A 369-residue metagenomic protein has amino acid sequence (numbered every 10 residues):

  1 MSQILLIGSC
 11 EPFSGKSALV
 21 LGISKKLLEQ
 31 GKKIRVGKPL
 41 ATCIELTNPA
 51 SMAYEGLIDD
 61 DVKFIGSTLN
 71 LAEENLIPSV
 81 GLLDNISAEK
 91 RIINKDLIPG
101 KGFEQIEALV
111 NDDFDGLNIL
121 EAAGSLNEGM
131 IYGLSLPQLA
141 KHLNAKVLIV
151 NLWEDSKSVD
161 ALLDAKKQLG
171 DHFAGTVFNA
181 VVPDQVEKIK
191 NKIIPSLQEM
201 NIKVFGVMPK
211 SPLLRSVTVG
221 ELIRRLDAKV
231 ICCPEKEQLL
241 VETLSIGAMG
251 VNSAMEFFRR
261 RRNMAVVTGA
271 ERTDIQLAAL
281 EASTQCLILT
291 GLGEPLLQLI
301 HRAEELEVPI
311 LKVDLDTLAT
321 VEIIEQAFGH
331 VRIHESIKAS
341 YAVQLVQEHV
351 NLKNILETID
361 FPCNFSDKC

Functional and structural regions predicted by a protein language model:
M1-L5: Extreme N-terminal starter segment of soluble prokaryotic enzymes
G8-C10, A18-K101, L109: N-terminal phosphate/diphosphate-binding loop that engages ATP/GTP or pyrophosphate donors across diverse enzyme folds
S9-E11, I23, P39-L40, S79-V80 (+9 more regions): Fold-independent oxyanion-binding glycine-rich loops and adjacent beta-strand/coil segments at enzyme active sites
V80-N85, K90-I98, P195-R215: Ligand-binding beta-strand-loop-alpha-helix segment within the catalytic cores of soluble metabolic enzymes
K90-Y132, P137-K141: Phosphate-binding/switch loop-helix module in NTP-utilizing enzymes
V110-F114, M255-M264, A279-S283: Flexible, charged surface loops at secondary-structure boundaries
A122, V207-T268, E325-C369: Non-catalytic interface/targeting segments
A122-I202, E271-H334: Conserved catalytic-core segment of NTP-binding enzymes
